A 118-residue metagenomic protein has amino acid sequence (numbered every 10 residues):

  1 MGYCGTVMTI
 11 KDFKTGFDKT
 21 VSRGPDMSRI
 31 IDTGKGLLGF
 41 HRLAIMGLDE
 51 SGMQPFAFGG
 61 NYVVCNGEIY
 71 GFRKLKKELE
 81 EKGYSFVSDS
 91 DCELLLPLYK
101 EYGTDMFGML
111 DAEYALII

Functional and structural regions predicted by a protein language model:
M1-I118: N-terminus-centric sequence/structural signature that marks the extreme N-terminus and adjacent "lid/interface" module
